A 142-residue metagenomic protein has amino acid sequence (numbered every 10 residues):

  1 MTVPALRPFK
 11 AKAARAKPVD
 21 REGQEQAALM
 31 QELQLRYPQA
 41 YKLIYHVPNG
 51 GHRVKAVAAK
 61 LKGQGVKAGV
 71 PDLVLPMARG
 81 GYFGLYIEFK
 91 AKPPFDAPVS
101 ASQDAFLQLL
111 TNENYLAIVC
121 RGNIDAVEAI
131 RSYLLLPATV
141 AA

Functional and structural regions predicted by a protein language model:
M1-A142: Catalytic phosphate/metal-binding cores of nucleic-acid and nucleotide-processing enzymes, i.e., regions that mediate
